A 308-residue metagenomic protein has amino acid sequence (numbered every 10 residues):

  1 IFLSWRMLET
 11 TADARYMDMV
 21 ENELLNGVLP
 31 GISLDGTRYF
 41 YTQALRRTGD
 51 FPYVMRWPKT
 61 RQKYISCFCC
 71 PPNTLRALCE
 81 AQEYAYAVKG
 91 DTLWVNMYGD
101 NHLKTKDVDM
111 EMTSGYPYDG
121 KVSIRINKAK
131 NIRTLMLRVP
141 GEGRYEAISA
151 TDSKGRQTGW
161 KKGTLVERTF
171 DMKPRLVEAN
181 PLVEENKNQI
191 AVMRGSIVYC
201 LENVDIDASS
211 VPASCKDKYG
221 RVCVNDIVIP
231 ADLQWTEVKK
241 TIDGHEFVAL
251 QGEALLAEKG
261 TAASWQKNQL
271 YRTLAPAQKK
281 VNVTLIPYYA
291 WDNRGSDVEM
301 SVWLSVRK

Functional and structural regions predicted by a protein language model:
I1-A12, E83, I124-A129: Well-ordered alpha-helical scaffold segments within catalytic/enzyme domains
L8, D13-M17, Y118, N127 (+1 more regions): Carbohydrate-binding surfaces of carbohydrate-active enzymes
M17-N26, G31-D119, R125, T169-K308: C-terminal beta-rich recognition modules with glycine/proline-rich loops and embedded aromatic residues
D119-S123, I132-T134, G155, G163-E167: Intrinsic-disorder/low-complexity, polar/charged segments enriched in Ser/Thr/Lys/Arg/Asp/Glu/Gln
N131-A150: Beta-strand-rich binding/interaction modules
E142, K162-G163, R194-I197: Tight coil/turn sites that cap or link beta-strands
Y145-L165, D171-N180: A surface-exposed beta-strand-loop module
